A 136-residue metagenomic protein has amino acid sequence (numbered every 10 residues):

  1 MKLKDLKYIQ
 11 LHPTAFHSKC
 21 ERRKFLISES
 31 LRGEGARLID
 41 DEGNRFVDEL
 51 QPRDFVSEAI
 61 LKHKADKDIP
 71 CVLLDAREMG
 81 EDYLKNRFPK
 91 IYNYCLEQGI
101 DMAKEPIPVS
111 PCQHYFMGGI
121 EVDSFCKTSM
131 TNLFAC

Functional and structural regions predicted by a protein language model:
K2-I107: An anion/pyrophosphate-binding glycine-rich loop and adjacent beta-alpha core in soluble alpha-beta enzymes
Q10, V122, M130: Gly/lys/ser-thr-rich phosphate-binding loops in alpha/beta enzymes that coordinate phosphoanhydride or phosphate groups
F25-L26, N93, I120-K127: Short, charged low-complexity intrinsically disordered segments located at boundaries of structured domains
G35-G43, V47, C112, M117-F125: Active-site and channel-lining beta-strand-loop segments that bind or position nucleotide-derived/phosphorylated
A36, V72, I120, L133-F134: A broad, low-specificity signal marking well-ordered, structured residues that form hydrophobic/aromatic
F125-C136: Short FAD-binding loop at a beta-strand-to-alpha-helix junction that anchors the flavin cofactor in diverse
